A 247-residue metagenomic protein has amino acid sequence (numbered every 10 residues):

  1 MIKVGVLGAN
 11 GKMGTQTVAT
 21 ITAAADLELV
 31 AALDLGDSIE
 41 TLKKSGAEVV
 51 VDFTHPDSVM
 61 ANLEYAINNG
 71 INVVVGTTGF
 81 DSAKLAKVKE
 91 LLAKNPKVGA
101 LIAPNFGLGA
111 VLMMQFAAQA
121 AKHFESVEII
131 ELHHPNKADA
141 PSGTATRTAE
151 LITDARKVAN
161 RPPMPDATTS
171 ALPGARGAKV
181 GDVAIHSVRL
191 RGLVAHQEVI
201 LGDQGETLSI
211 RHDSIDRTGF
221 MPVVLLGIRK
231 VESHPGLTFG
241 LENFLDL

Functional and structural regions predicted by a protein language model:
K3, L7-K44, K122-L247: C-terminal substrate-binding/catalytic lobe of Rossmann-fold NAD(P)-dependent oxidoreductases
L29, V73-V74, G99-I102: Hydrophobic beta-strand scaffold residues
K43, V49, D57-G76, L85 (+1 more regions): Rossmann-fold NAD(P) dinucleotide-binding segment
T54-H55, T78, R189: Short glycine-/small-residue-rich Rossmann-like dinucleotide-binding loops
P56, M60, S82, M114 (+1 more regions): Glycine-rich phosphate-binding loop at the start of an alpha helix
E64, T77-A100, F116-A118: Rossmann-fold NAD(P)-binding glycine/threonine-rich loop
A93-P141: Hydrophobic, well-structured mid-protein blocks that either form specific transmembrane helices
